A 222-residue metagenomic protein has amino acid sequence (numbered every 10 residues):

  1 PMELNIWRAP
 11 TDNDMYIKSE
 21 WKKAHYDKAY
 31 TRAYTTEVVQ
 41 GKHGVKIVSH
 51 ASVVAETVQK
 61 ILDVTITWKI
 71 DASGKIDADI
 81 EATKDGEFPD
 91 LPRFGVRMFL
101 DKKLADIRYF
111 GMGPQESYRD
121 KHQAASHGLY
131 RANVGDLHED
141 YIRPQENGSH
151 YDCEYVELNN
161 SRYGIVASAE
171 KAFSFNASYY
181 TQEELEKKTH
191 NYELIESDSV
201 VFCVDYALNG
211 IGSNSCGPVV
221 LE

Functional and structural regions predicted by a protein language model:
P1-E222: Beta-strand/loop-rich accessory regions of lumenal/periplasmic or secreted enzymes, predominantly carbohydrate-active
